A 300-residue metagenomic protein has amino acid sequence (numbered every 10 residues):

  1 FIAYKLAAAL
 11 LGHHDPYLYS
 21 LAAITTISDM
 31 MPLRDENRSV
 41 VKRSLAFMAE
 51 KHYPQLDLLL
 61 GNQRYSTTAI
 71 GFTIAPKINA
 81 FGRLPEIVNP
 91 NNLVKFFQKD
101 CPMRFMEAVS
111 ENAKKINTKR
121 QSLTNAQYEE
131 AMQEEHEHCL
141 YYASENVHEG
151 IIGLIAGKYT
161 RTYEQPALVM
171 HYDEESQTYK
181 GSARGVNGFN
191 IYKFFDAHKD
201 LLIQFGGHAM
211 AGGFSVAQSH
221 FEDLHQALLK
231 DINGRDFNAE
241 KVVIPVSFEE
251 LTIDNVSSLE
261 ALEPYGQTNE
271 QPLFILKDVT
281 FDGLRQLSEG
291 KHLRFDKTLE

Functional and structural regions predicted by a protein language model:
F1-L10, R34: Active-site cavity-forming subdomains of large catalytic enzyme subunits
A3, A7, Q218-N233: Two-component system phosphotransfer/interaction surface
L11-E222, P245-V246, L287-E289: Hydrophobic helix-and-loop "lid/oligomerization" segment in the mid-to-C-terminal part of catalytic domains
M30, E50-L56, D231-E300: A contiguous loop/helix-start segment that scaffolds small-molecule binding in enzyme catalytic cores
K199-Q204, L229-D236: A common structural junction motif
